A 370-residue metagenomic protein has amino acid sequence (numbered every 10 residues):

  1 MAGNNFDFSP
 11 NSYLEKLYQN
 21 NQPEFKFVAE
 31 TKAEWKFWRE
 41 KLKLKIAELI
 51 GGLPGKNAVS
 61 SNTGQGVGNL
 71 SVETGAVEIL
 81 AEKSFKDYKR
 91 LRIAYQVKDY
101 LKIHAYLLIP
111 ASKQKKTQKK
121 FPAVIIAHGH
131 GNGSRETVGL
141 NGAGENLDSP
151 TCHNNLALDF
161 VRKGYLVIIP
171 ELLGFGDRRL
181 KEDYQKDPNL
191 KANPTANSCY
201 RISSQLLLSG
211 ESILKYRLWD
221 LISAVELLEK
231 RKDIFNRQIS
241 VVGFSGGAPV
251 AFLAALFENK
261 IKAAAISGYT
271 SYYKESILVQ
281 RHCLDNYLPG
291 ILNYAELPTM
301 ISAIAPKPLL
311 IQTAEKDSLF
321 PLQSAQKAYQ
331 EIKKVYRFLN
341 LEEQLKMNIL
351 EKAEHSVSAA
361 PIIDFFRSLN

Functional and structural regions predicted by a protein language model:
M1-Y88: N-terminal targeting or regulatory segments adjacent to alpha/beta-hydrolase or S9 domains
A81-E145: Glycine-rich active-site/cofactor-binding loop and its immediate structural neighborhood
K119, I126-W219, E229, S276-Q280: Cap/lid segment of the alpha/beta-hydrolase catalytic domain
R201-E211, S223-A224, I261-I301, P306 (+3 more regions): Mobile cap/lid helix-loop segments that gate and shape the active-site cleft of serine hydrolases
I234-G243: Alpha/beta-hydrolase fold nucleophile elbow
G243-G247, A251: Gly/Ala-rich beta-loop-alpha elbow adjacent to hydrolase catalytic centers
I304, I311-T313: Short beta-strand/loop motif that positions the catalytic acidic residue of the alpha/beta-hydrolase fold
Y336-N370: C-terminal catalytic histidine-bearing segment of alpha/beta-hydrolase fold enzymes
